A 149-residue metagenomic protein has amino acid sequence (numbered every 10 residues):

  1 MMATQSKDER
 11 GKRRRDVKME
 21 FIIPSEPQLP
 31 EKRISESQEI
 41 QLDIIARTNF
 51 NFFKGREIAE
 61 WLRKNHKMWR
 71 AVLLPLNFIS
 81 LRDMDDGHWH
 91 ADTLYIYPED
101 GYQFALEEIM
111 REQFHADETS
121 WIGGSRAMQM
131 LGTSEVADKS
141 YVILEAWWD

Functional and structural regions predicted by a protein language model:
M2-E118: Long, contiguous N-terminal structural blocks used for assembly/anchoring
D117-D149: Acidic, proline/glycine-rich low-complexity IDRs
